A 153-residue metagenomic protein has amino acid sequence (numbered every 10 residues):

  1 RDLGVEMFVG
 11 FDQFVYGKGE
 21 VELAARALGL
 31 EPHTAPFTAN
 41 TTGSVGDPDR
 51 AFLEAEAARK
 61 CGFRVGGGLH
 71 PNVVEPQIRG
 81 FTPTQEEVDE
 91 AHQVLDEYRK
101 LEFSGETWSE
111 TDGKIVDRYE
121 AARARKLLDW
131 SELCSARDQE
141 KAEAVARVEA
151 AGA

Functional and structural regions predicted by a protein language model:
R1-A153: Expand to "…catalyze enediolate/carbanion chemistry for C-C bond making/breaking, isomerization, decarboxylation
